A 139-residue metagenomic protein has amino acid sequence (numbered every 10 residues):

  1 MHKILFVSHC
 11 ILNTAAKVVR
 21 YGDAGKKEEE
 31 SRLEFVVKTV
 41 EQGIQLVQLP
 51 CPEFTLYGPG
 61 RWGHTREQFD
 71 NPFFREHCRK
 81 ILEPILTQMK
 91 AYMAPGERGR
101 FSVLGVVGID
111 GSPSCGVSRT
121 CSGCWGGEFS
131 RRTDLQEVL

Functional and structural regions predicted by a protein language model:
M1-H2, E30-Q45, P84-S102: Short amphipathic alpha-helices and their capping/turn segments at secondary-structure boundaries
H2, N13-E30, P50, C124: Residues lining hydrophobic/aromatic ligand-binding pockets adjacent to catalytic sites
H2-F6, L12, L33-E41, Q48 (+2 more regions): Terminal alpha-helical anchor/extension segments at protein ends
F6, L46-P50, S102-I109: A structural signal for short, well-ordered beta-strand segments and their strand-loop junctions that often border
A15, L56-G58, S112-S118: Short catalytic/ligand-binding loop motif for oxyanion handling, primarily in non-cytosolic enzymes, centered on
D23-D70: Short, surface-exposed acidic-centric catalytic microdomains
L46, L56-R98, W125-L139: Divalent-metal-activated hydrolytic enzyme cores
S102-G126, R131: Internal, conserved structured core segments that host functional sites
